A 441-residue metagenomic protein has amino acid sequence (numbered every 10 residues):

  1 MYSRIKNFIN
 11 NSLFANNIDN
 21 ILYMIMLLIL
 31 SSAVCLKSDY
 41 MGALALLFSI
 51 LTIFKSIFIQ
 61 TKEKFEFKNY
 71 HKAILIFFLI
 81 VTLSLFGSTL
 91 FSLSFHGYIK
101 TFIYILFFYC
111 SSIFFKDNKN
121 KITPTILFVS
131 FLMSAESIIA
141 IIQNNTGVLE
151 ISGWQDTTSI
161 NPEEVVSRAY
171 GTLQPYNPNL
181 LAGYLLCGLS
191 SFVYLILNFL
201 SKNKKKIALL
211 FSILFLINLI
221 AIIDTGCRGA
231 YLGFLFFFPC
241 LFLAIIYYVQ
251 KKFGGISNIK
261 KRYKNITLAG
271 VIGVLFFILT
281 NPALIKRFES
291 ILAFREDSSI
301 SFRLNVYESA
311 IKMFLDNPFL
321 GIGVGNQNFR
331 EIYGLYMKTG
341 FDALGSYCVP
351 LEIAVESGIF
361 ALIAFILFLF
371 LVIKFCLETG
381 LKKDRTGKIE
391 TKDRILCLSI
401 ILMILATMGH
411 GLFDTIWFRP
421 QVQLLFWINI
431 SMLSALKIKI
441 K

Functional and structural regions predicted by a protein language model:
M1-H96, I113-L127, L195-L209, K252-N265 (+4 more regions): Transmembrane signal-anchor hairpin modules in multi-pass inner-membrane enzymes, especially those that act on
M26-L30, S49-L51, T82-L83, T123-S167 (+7 more regions): Alpha-helical transmembrane segments of multi-pass inner-membrane proteins
I29-S38, G226-G229, A354-S357, K388 (+1 more regions): Membrane helix-loop boundary segments at the extracytoplasmic
S38-F58, Y98-F107, L181-L189, L232-P239 (+2 more regions): Membrane-embedded alpha-helical segments of multi-pass membrane proteins, especially the transmembrane helices
G87-H96, L173, I223-R228, L412-W417: Membrane-interface helix caps and helix-loop-helix hairpins in membrane proteins
I138, N144-G147, D224, F242-E296 (+2 more regions): A membrane-periplasm/extracellular boundary helix in multi-pass inner-membrane enzymes that assemble envelope glycans
F294-E308, K312, D316, L320-S357: Long extracytoplasmic/lumenal interhelical loops at the membrane interface of multi-pass membrane proteins
G358-V372: Hydrophobic alpha-helical transmembrane segments
